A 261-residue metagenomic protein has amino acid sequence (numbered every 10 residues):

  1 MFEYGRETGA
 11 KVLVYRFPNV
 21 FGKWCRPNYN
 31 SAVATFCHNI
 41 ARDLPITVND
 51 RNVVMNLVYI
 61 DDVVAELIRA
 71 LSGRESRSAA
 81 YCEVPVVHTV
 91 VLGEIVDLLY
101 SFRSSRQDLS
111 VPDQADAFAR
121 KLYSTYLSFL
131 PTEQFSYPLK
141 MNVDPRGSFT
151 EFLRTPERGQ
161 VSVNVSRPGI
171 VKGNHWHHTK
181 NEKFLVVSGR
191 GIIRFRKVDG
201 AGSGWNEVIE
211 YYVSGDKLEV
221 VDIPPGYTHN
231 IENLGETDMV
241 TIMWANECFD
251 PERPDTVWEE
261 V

Functional and structural regions predicted by a protein language model:
M1-P18, A32-R42: Active-site Tyr-X1-5-Lys
V14, C25-T35, N52-S72, G93 (+1 more regions): Substrate-positioning beta->alpha
P18-N19, H38-V58, E75-S78, V84: A conserved pocket-lining segment of Rossmann-fold NAD(P)-dependent short-chain dehydrogenase/reductase
R69-M141: Mid/C-terminal beta-alpha module of Rossmann-like enzyme folds, strongest in SDR-family dehydrogenases/epimerases
C82, T179-D199: Glycine- and acidic-residue-biased ligand/ion/polar-headgroup-sensing regions
E133-N174, K180: A short glycine-rich, His/Asp/Glu-containing loop-to-beta-strand
D199-G226: Short acidic-glycine-tyrosine-enriched beta hairpin
S203-E207, E232-V261: Double-stranded beta-helix
